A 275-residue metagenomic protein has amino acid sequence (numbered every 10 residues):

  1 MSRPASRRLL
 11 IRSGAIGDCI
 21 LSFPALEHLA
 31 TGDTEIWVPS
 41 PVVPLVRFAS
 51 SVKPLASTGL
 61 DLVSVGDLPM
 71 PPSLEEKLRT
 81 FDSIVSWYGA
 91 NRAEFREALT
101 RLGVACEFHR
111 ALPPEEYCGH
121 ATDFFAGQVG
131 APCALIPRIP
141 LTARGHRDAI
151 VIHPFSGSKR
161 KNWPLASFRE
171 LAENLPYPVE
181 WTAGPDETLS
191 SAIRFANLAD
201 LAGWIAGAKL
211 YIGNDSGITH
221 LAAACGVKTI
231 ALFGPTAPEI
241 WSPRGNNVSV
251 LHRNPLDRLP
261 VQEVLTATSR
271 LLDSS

Functional and structural regions predicted by a protein language model:
M1-S275: Catalytic machinery of carbohydrate-active enzymes, primarily nucleotide-sugar-dependent glycosyltransferases
